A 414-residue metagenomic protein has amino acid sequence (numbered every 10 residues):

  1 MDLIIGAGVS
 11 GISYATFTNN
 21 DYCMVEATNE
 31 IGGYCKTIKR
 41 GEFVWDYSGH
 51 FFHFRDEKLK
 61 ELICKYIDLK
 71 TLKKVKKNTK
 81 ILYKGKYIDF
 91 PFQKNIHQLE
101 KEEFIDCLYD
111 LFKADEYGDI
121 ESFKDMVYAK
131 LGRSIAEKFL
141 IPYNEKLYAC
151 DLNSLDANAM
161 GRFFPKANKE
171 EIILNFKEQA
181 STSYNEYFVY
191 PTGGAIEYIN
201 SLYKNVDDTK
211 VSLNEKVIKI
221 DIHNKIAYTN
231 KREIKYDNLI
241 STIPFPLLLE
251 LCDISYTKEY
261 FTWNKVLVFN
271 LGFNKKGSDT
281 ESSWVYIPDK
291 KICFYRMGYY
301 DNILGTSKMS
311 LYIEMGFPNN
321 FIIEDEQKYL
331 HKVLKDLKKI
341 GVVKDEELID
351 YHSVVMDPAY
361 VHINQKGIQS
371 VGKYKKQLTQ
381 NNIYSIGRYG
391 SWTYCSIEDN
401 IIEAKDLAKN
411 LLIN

Functional and structural regions predicted by a protein language model:
M1-S10: Beta1/beta-strand and adjacent pyrophosphate-binding region of the FAD-binding site in flavoprotein oxidoreductases
I5, F17-K39: Glycine-rich FAD pyrophosphate-binding loop
S10, E30, P246: Conserved Rossmann-like nucleotide-cofactor binding loop
T37, P91-F92, Y299-N414: Conserved flavin/dinucleotide-binding core of flavoenzymes
G41-D115: Dinucleotide-binding Rossmann-like beta1-alpha1 core, especially the glycine-rich loop that anchors the ADP
K74-K76, L213-E215, G387: Short loop/edge segments at beta-strand edges and connector loops that shape dinucleotide/nucleotide cofactor-binding
K86, E103-K225: Active-site/ligand-binding neighborhood in enzyme catalytic cores
E215-Q327, H331-G341, S370-Q377: Mid-domain catalytic core of redox enzymes that form a hydrophobic substrate pocket/lid adjacent to a catalytic redox
